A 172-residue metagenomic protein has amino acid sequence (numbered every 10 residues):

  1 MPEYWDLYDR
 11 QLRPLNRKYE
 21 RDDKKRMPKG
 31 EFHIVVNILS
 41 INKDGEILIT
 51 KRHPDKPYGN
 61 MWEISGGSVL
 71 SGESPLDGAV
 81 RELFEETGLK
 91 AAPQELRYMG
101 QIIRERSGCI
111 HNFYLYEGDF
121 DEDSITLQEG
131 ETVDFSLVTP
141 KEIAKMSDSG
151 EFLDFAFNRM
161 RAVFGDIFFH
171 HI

Functional and structural regions predicted by a protein language model:
M1-N37, K43: Acidic, metal-coordinating catalytic segment for phosphate/diphosphate chemistry, firing primarily on the Nudix
P14, G59-M61, S71, Y98-G100 (+3 more regions): Nudix hydrolase/Nudix homology domain
H33-G66: A glycine-rich, hydrophobic loop/mini-helix early in the fold
L48-I49, I64-R97: The catalytic Nudix box helix
